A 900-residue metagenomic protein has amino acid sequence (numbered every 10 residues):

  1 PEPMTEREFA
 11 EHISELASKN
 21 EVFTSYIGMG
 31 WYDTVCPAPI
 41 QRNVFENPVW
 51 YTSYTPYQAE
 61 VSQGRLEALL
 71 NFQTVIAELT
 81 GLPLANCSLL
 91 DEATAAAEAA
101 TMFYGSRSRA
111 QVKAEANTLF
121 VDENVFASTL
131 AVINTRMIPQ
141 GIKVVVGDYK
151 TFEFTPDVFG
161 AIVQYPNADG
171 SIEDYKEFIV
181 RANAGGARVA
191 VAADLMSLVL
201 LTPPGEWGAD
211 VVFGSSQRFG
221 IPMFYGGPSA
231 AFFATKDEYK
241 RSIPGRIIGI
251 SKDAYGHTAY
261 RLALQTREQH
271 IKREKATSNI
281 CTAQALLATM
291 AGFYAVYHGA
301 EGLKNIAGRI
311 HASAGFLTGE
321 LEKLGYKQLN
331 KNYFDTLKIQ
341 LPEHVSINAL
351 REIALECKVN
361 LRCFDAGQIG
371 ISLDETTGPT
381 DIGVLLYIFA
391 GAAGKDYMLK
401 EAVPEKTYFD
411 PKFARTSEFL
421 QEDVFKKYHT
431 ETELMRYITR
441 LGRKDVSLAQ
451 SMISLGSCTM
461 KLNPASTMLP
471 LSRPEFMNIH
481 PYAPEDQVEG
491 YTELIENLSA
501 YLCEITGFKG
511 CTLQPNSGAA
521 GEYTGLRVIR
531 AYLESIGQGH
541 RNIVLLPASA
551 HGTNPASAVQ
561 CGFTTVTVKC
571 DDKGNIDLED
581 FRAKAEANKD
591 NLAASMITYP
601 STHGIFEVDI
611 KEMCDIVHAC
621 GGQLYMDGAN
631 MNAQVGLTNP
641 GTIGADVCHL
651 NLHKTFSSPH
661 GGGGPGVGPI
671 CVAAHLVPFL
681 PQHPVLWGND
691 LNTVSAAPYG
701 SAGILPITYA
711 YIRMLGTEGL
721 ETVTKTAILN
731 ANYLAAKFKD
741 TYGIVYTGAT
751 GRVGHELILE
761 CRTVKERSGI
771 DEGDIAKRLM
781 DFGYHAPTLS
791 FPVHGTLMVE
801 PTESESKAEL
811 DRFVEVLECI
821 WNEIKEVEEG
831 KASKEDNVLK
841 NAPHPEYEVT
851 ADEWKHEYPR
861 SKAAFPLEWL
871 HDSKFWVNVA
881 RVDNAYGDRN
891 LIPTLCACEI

Functional and structural regions predicted by a protein language model:
E2-F23, V35-Y51, Y57-E60, L69 (+13 more regions): Non-catalytic terminal extensions of PLP-dependent enzymes
T55-R65, N71-T74, N86-L90: N-terminal export/assembly segments and adjacent metallocofactor-ligating motifs of anaerobic energy-metabolism
G64, T94-A259, L321, F334 (+5 more regions): Conserved PLP-enzyme active-site core in the AAT-like
V75-A96, E115, L119: A conserved hydrophobic secondary-structure block that centers on an alpha-helix together with its immediately flanking
L82-P83, G507-K509, Q538-H540: Short helix-loop-beta connector
A85, K143-G147, L329, R362 (+3 more regions): General small-molecule cofactor/ligand-binding pocket signal
I221-A234, E238-Y239, A283-L287, S372 (+6 more regions): Conserved phosphate/anionic-ligand binding catalytic regions in large, soluble enzymes, centered on
